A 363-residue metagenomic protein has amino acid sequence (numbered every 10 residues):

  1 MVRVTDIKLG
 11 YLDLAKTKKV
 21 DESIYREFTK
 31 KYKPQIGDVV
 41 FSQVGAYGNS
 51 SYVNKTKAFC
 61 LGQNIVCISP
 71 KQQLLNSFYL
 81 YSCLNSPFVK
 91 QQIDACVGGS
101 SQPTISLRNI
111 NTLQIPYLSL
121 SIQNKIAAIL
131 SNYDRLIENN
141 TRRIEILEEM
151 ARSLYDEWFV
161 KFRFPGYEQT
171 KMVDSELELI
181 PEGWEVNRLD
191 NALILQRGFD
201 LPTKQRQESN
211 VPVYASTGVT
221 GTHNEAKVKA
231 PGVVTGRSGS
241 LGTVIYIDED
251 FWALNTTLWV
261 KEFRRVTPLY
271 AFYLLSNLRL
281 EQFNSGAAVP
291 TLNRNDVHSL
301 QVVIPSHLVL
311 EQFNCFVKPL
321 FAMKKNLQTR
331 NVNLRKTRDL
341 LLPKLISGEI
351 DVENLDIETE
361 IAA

Functional and structural regions predicted by a protein language model:
T5-V39, M172-E176, N187-V233, G239-D248 (+1 more regions): Sequence-specific dsDNA recognition surfaces
S23, F28-T29, N54, S100 (+1 more regions): A structural connector/turn signal
Q43, F59-V66, F78, G98-N124 (+2 more regions): A short glycine-rich beta-alpha junction/loop motif
Y47-N54: Short, Lys/Arg- and Gly-enriched loop/turn segments at beta-strand edges
K55, P70-N76, R264-R265: Ligand-binding loop in jelly-roll beta-barrel domains
F78-R108, K261-D296, V302, I357-A363: Short, positively charged
T112-E157, P165-A215, V303, H307-N314 (+1 more regions): Non-catalytic DNA-recognition/assembly elements of restriction-modification systems
